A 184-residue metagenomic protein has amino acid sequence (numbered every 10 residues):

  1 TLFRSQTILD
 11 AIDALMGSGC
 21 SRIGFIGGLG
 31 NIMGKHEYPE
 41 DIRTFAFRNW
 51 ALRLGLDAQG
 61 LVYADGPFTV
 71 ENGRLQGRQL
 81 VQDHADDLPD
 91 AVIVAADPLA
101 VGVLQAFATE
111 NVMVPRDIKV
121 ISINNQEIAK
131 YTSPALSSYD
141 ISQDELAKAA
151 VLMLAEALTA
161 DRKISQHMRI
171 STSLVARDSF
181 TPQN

Functional and structural regions predicted by a protein language model:
T1-N184: Bacterial carbohydrate/catabolite-sensing allosteric modules
